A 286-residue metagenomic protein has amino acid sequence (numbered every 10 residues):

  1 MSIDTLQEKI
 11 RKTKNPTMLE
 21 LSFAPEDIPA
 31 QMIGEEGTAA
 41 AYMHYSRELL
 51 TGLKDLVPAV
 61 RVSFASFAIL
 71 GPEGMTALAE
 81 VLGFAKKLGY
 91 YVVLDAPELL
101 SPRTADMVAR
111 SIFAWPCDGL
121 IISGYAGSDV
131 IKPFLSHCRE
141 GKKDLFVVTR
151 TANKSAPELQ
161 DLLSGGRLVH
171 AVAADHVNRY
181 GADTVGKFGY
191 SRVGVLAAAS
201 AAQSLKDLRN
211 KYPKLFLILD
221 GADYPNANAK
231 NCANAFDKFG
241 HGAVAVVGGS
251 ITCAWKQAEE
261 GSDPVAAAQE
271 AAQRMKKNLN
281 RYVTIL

Functional and structural regions predicted by a protein language model:
M1-V62, F67-E80, F84-K87, E260 (+1 more regions): Conserved N-terminal beta1-alpha1 strand-loop-helix module at the mouth
I10-K12, L50-L56, E80-K87, L135-G141 (+2 more regions): Acidic (Asp/Glu)-rich catalytic clusters
L19, V60, L120, G221 (+1 more regions): Conserved, mostly hydrophobic/aromatic
A24-P25, I33, P102-L196: Conserved anion-binding
R61-S63, F67-L70, V93-P97, D118-G127 (+3 more regions): Catalytic beta/alpha-barrel core
I69-F84, S101-M107, A126-E140, A199-K211 (+1 more regions): Active-site-adjacent beta->alpha loops and helix N-cap segments on the catalytic face of soluble alpha/beta enzymes
A199-V246, S250-A254: A C-terminal functional module that forms or caps the active site or interfaces directly with catalytic machinery
N231-K238, G242, I251-L286: C-terminal helical cap(s) of enzyme catalytic domains, especially alpha/beta-barrels
